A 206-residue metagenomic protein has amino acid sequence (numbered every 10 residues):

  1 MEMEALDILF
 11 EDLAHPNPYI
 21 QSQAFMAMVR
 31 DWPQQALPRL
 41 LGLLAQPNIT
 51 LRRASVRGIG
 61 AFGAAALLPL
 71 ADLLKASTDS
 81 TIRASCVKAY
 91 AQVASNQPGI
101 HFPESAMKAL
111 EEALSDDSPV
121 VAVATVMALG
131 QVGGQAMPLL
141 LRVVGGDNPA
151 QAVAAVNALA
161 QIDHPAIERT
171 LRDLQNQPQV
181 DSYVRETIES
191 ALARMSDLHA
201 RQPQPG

Functional and structural regions predicted by a protein language model:
M1-M3, E11, Y19-P33, P38 (+9 more regions): Structural detector for internal amphipathic alpha-helices that build alpha-solenoid repeat scaffolds
A5-L6, L37, L67, P103-M107 (+2 more regions): Core helices of alpha-solenoid repeat scaffolds
I8-D12, P16, R39-P47, P69-T78 (+3 more regions): Alpha-solenoid HEAT/Armadillo-like helical repeat scaffolds in large eukaryotic proteins
Q202-G206: Short acidic DE-rich linear segments
